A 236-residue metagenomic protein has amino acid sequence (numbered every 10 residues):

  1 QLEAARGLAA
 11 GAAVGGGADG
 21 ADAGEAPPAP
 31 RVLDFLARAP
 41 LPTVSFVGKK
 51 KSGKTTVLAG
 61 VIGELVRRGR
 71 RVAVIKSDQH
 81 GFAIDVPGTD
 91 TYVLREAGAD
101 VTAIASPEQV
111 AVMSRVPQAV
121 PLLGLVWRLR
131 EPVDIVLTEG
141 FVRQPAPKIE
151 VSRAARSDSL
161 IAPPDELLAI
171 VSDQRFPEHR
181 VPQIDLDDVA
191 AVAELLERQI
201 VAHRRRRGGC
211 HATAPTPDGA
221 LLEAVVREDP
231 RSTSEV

Functional and structural regions predicted by a protein language model:
L2, L8, L221-L222: Leucine-biased recognition of intrinsically disordered, low-complexity hydrophobic segments
R6-P27: Compositionally biased, low-complexity flexible segments
R31-H80: Walker A (P-loop) phosphate-binding motif
F35, E131-I135, D185-V236: C-terminal accessory "lid"/substrate-recognition subdomains
K49, S77-D78, P87, S106-P107 (+2 more regions): Fold-independent oxyanion-binding glycine-rich loops and adjacent beta-strand/coil segments at enzyme active sites
I62-P117: N-terminal phosphate/diphosphate-binding loop that engages ATP/GTP or pyrophosphate donors across diverse enzyme folds
S114-R143: Phosphate-binding/switch loop-helix module in NTP-utilizing enzymes
I135-R204: Phosphate/Mg2+-binding loops and adjacent switch elements in nucleotide/diphosphate-handling enzyme cores
